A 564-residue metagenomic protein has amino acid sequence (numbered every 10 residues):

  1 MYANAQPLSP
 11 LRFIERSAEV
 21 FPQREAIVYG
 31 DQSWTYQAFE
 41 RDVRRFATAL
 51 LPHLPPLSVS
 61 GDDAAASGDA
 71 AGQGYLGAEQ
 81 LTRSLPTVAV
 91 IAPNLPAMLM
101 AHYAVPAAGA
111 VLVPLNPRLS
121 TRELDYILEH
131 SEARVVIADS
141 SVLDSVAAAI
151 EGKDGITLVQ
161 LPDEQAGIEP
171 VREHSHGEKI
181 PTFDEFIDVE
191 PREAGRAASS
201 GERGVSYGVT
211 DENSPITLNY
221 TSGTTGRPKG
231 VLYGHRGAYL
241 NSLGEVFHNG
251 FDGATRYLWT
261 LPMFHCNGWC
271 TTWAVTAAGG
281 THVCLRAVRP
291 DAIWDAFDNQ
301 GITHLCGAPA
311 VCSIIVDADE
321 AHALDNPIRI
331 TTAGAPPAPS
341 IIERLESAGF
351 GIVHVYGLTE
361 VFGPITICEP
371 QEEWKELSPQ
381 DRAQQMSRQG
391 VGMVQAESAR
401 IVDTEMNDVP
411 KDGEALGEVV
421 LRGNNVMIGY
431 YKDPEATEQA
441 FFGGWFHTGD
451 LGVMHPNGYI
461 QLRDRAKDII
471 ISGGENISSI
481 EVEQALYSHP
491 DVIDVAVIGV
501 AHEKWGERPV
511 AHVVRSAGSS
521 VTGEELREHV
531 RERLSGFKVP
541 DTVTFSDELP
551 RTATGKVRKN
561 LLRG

Functional and structural regions predicted by a protein language model:
P22-Q23, Q160, K179-Y220, R227 (+1 more regions): Conserved pre-ATP/AMP-binding loop-to-beta segment of ANL
Q32, A49-L119, N476: Conserved AMP-binding/adenylate-forming
T35-A38, I216-L240: Conserved AMP-binding A3 loop
P52, A65-Q73, A107-V189, A194-A198 (+1 more regions): Structural core segment of the AMP-binding/adenylate-forming
P93, A138-A147, L261, V288-D291 (+4 more regions): Adenylate-forming
L119, V136-A138, L305, G423 (+5 more regions): AMP-binding/adenylate-forming catalytic core of the ANL superfamily
Y239-R256, F264-H304, A318-D319: Conserved AMP-binding/adenylation subdomain of ANL enzymes
G280, D298, I330, P337-V353 (+3 more regions): Conserved AMP-binding/adenylate-forming
